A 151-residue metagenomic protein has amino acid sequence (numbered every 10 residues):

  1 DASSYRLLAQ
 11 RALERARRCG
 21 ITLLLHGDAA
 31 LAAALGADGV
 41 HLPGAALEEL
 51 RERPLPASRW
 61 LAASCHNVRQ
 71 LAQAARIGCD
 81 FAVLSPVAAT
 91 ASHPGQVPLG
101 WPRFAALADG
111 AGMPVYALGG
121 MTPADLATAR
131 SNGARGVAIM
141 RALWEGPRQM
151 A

Functional and structural regions predicted by a protein language model:
D1-S3: N-terminal polybasic phosphate/anion-binding patch
Y5-L25, L47, E52-N67, V97-G120: Alpha-helix-loop-beta-strand connector modules within alpha/beta enzyme cores
I21, A37, C79, M113 (+1 more regions): Short glycine/serine/threonine/alanine-rich loop segments
I21-T22, H26-A29, G36-G44: N-terminal leader/targeting helix
G27-A30, H66-Q73, T122-A127: Short, acidic/polar
A33, A75-R76, R130-G133: Non-catalytic positions within long, well-ordered alpha-helices that form the structural scaffold/packing of enzyme
L35, L42-A46, W60-A105, D109 (+1 more regions): Glycine/Thr-rich beta-alpha phosphate-binding loop at enzyme active sites
P43-P54, F81-G95, G120-A151: Glycine-rich phosphate-binding active-site loops on the catalytic face of alpha/beta enzymes
